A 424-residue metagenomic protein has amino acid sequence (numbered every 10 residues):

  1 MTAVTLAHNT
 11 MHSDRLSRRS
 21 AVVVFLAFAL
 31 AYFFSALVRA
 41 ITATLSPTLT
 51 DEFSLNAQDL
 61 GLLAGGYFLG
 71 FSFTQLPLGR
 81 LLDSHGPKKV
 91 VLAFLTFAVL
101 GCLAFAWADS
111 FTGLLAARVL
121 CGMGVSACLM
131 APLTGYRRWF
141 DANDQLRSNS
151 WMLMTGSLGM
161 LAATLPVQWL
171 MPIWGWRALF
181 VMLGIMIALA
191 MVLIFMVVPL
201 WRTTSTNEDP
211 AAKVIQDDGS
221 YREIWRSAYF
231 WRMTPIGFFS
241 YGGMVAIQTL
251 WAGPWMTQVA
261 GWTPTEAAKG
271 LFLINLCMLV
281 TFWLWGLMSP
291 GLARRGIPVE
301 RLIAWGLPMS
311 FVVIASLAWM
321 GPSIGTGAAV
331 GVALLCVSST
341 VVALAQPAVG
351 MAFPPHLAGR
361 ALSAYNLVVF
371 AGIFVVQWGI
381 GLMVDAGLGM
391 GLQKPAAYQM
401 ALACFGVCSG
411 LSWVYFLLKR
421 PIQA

Functional and structural regions predicted by a protein language model:
H8-S17, W201-T234: Juxtamembrane intracellular "pre-TM" segments in multi-pass secondary transporters
V23-A57, I247-G253, V376-I380: Extracytoplasmic
T42-A43, A228-W285, I373-G381: Extracytoplasmic gate region of multi-pass secondary transporters
S54, G86, W107-G113, G124 (+3 more regions): Helix-breaking motifs and short loop linkers at transmembrane-helix boundaries and internal kinks in secondary membrane
F73-T112: Conserved MFS/SLC helix-loop-helix module at the cytosolic interface between two early adjacent transmembrane helices
F97, G101, T112-L120, T326-L334: Paired small-residue
A117-G156: Cytoplasmic helix-loop-helix junction between adjacent transmembrane helices in 12-TM secondary transporters
W151-R202: Helix-loop-helix hairpin linking two adjacent transmembrane segments in secondary transporters
